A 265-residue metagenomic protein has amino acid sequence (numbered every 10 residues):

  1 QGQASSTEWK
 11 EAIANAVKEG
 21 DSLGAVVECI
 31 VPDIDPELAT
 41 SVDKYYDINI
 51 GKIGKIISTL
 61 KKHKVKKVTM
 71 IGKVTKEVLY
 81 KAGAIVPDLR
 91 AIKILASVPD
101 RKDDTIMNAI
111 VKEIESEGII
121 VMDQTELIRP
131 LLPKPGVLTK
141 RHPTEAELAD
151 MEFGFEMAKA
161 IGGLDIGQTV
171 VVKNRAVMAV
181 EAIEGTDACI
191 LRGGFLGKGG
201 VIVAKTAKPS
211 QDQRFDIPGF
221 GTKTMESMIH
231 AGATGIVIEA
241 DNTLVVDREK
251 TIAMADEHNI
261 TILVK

Functional and structural regions predicted by a protein language model:
Q3-A4, A233: Helix-rich terminal scaffold detector
S6-A25, I50, D100-D104, E117-E226: Conserved mixed alpha/beta catalytic, RNA-binding, or beta-rich assembly cores of soluble enzyme, regulatory
N15, L38-T40, Y80-G83, P133-G136 (+2 more regions): Short acidic, glycine/serine/threonine-rich loops at helix termini
S22, C29-V65, G83-L95, D187-K265: Feature captures the catalytic cores and cofactor-binding loops of soluble hydro-lyases/lyases that act on carboxylate
V27-C29, I71, Q124, K265: Generic beta-sheet signal
V31-P32, K73-T75, I128, A176: Glycine-rich beta-alpha junction loops
I53-L127: N-terminal glycine-rich phosphate/adenylate-binding segment common to multiple enzyme folds
I71-K73, N174, E239-D241: Glycine-rich beta-strand-to-loop/alpha-helix junction loops that act as flexible
